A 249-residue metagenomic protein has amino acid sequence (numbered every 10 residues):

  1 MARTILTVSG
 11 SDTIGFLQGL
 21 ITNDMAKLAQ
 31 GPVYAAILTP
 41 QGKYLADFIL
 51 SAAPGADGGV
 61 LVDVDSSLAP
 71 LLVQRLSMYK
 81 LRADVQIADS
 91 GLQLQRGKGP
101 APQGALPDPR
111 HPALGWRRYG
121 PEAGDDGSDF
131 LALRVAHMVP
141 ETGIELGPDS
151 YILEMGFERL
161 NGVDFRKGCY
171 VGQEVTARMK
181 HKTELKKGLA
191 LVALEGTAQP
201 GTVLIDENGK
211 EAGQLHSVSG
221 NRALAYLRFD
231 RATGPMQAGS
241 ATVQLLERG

Functional and structural regions predicted by a protein language model:
M1-A46, P54-G55: Acidic, proline/glycine-enriched N-terminal capping motif
M1-L20, Q86-G99, E184-L194: Short glycine-/aliphatic-rich beta-strand segments at the starts of folded cytosolic domains
A2-T7, I49-P140, A238: Acidic, low-complexity central loop/insert segments
G10, V62, G172, G209: Residue-level signal for inorganic ion chemistry
G19-A26, P70, Q74-R82, H181 (+1 more regions): Short, intrinsically disordered, mixed-charge
A35-D47, A101-A105, T176, N208-A212: Short amphipathic beta-strand starts and helix->beta connectors
F130-K186, L191: A mid-sequence, solvent-exposed acidic-amphipathic segment
M155-G162, A177-G249: Glycine-rich, small/acidic residue-mixed loop/short-helix segments
